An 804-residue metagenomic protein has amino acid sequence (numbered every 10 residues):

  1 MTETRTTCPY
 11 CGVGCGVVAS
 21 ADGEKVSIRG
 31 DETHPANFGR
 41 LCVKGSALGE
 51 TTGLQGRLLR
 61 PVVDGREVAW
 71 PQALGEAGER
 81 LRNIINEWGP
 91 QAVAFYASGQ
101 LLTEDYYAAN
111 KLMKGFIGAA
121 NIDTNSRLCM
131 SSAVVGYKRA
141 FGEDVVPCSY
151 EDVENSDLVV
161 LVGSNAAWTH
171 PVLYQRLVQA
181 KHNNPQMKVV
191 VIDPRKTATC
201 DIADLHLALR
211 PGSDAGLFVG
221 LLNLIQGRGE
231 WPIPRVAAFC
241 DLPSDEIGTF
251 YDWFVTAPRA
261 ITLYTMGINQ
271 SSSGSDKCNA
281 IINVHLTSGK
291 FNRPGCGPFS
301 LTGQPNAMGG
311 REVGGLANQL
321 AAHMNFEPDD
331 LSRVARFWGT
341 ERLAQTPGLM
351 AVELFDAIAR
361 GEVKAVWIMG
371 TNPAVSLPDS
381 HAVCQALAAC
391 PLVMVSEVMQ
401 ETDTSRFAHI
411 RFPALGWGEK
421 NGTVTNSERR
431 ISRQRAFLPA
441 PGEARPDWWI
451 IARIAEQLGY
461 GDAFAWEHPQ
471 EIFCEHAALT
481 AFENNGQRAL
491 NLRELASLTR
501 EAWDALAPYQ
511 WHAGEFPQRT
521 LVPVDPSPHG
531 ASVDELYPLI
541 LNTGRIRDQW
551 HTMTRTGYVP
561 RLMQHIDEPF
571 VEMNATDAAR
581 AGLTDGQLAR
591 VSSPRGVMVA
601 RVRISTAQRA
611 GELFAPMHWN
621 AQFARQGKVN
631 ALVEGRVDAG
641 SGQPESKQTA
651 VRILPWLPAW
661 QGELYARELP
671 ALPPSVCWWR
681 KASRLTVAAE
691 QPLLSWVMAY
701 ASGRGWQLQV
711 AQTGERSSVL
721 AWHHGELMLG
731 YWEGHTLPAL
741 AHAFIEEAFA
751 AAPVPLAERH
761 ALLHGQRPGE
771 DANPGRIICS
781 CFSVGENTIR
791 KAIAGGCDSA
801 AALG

Functional and structural regions predicted by a protein language model:
M1-L224, P243, R336-A344, L349 (+4 more regions): N-terminal export/assembly segments and adjacent metallocofactor-ligating motifs of anaerobic energy-metabolism
A166-Q175, N372-A382, G422-T425: Glycine/threonine-rich flexible loop motifs
R195-A198, V398-R435: Flexible glycine/proline-rich, aromatic-decorated loop/lid segments
V255-L354, L458, D462, Y509-F516: A glycine-rich, hydrophobic/aromatic-adjacent loop/helix-cap motif
R311, E471-R561: Long, low-complexity segments enriched in small/aliphatic residues
P441, D447-L495, E501, V559-V571 (+1 more regions): Long, contiguous, secondary-structure-rich segments that constitute the structural scaffold of globular domains
D534-T556, R767-G804: C-terminal accessory/binding modules appended to enzymatic or scaffolding proteins
S683-E758: C-terminal catalytic lobe of FAD-dependent flavoproteins
